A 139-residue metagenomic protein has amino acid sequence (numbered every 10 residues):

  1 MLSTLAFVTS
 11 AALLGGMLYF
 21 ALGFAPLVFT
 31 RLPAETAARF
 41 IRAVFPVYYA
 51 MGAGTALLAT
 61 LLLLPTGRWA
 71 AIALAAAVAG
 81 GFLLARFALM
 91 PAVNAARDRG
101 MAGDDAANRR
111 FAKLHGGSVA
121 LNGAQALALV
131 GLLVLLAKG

Functional and structural regions predicted by a protein language model:
M1-G139: Polytopic transmembrane helical bundles with strong interfacial aromatic enrichment
